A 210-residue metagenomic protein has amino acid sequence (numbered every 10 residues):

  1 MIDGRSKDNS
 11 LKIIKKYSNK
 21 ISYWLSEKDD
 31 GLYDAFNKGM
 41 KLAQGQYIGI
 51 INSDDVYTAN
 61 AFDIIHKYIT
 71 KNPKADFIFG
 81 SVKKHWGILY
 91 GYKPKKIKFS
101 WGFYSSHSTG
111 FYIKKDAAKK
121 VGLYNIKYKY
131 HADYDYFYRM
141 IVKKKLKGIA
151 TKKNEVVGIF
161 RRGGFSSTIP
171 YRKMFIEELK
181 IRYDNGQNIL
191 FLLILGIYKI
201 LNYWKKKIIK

Functional and structural regions predicted by a protein language model:
M1-R5, L25-S26: Short beta-strand/loop segment that forms part of the nucleotide-sugar
D3-K12, N52-D55: A conserved acidic beta->alpha catalytic loop
N9-S10, F36, Y57-I64, K74 (+3 more regions): Acidic donor-diphosphate engagement hotspot in glycosyltransferases and nucleotidyltransferases that stabilizes
S10-I13, S26-A43: Glycine-rich, basic loop-to-helix element that forms the pyrophosphate-binding segment of sugar-nucleotide handling
L32, I51, V56-A61, K84 (+2 more regions): Hydrophobic/aromatic residue at the end of a short beta strand that borders the catalytic acidic motif
I48: Short aromatic/hydrophobic "clamp" motif used to bind/position activated sugar donors
V56, N60-G91: Conserved donor NDP-sugar-binding/catalytic core segment of glycosyltransferases
G91-E177: Conserved nucleotide-sugar donor-binding catalytic segment
